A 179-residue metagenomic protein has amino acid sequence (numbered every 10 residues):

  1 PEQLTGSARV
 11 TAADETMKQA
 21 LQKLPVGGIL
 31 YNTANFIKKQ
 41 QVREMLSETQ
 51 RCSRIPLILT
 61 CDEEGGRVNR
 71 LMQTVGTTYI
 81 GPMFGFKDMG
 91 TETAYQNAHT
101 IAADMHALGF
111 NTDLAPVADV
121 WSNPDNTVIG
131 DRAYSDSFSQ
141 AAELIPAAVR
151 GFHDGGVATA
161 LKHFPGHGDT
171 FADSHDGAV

Functional and structural regions predicted by a protein language model:
Q3-V10, A20-A141, H163, G168-V179: Enzymes and membrane/adaptor proteins characterized by extended Gly/Ser/Thr/Asp/Glu-rich, aromatic-dotted
L144-I145: Substrate-gating cap/lid alpha-helix
H153-A158, K162: Extended, charged catalytic domains and RNA/DNA-binding interfaces, predominantly in divalent-metal-using enzymes
